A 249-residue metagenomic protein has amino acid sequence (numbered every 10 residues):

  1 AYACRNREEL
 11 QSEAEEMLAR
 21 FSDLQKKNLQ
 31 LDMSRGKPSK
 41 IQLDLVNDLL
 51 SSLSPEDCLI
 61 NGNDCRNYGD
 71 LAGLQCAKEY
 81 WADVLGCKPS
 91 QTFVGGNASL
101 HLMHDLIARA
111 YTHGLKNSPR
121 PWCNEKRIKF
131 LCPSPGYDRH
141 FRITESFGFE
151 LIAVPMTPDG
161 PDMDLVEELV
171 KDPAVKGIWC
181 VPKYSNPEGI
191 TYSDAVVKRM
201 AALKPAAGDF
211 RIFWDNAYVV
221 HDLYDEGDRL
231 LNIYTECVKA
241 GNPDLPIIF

Functional and structural regions predicted by a protein language model:
A1-A77, A82-D83: N-terminal "arm"/small-domain region of PLP-dependent enzymes with the aminotransferase-like
K27-L31, Q91, A174, L245: A generic secondary-structure signal marking the coil-to-beta-strand transition
D32, S185, I247: Short glycine- and Lys/Arg-enriched binding-loop motifs that mark or flank ligand-binding interfaces
D57-C58, N63-G208, V219-G241: Conserved core of the PLP fold type I
D215-N216: Walker B catalytic acidic pair
K239-F249: Short, intrinsically disordered, charge-balanced linker/junction segments flanking boundaries in proteins
